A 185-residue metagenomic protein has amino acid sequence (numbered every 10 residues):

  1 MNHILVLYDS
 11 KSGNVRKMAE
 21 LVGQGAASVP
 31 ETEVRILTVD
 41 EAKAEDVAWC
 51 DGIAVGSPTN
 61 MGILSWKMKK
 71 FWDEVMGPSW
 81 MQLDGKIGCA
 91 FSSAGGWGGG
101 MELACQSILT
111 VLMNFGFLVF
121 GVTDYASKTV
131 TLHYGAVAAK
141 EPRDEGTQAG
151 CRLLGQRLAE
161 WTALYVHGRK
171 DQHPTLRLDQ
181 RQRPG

Functional and structural regions predicted by a protein language model:
N2-V29: N-terminal beta1-alpha1 ligand-phosphate binding loop
H3, E33, I87: Residues at the starts of beta-strands that form the adenosine-phosphate
L7-D9, L37, F91: Short hydrophobic segments within beta-strands
M18-A26, I108, L154, L158: Hydrophobic residues within alpha-helices that form the first helical element adjacent to the glycine-rich loop
G25-T32, P78-Q82: Short helix-capping segments at alpha-helix termini
E31-E41: A short beta-strand-loop structural module common to alpha/beta enzyme folds
D40-S127: Helix-loop-strand module that forms the ligand-binding subsite of alpha/beta enzymes
G121-G185: Glycine-rich phosphate/pyrophosphate-binding loop and the adjoining helix
